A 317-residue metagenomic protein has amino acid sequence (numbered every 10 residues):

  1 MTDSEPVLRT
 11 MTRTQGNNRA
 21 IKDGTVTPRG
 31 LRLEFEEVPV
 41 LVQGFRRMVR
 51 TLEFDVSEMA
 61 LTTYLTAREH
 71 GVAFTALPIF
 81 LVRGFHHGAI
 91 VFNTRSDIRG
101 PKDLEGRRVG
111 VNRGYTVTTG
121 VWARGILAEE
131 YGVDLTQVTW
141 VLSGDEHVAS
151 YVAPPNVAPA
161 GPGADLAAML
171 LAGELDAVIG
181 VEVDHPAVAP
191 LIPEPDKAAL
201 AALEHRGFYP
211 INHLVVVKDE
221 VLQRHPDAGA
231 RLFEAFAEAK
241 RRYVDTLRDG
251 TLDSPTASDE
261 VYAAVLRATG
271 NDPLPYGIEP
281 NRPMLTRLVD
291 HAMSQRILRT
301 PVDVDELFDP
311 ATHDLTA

Functional and structural regions predicted by a protein language model:
M1-L8, A317: Basic/polar N-terminal segments that are highly enriched at the extreme N-terminus, encompassing both cleavable
R9-V133, W140-G144: Short, glycine-/small- and polar/acidic-enriched structural segments that line small-molecule recognition paths
G24-T25, L52, G173, R296 (+1 more regions): Short glycine-centered helix-capping/turn motifs at secondary-structure transition points
E34-P39, T139-V141, A158-P159, I192 (+1 more regions): General small-molecule cofactor/ligand-binding pocket signal
V38-S57, G120-V121, G125-I126, E146-H185: Short helices/loops that flank or line small-molecule/ion binding pockets
P155-R248: Pocket-lining segment of extracytoplasmic ligand-binding domains
V216, L222-S294: Secondary-structure end/capping motifs
G277-A317: Long, low-complexity C-terminal extensions of enzymes
